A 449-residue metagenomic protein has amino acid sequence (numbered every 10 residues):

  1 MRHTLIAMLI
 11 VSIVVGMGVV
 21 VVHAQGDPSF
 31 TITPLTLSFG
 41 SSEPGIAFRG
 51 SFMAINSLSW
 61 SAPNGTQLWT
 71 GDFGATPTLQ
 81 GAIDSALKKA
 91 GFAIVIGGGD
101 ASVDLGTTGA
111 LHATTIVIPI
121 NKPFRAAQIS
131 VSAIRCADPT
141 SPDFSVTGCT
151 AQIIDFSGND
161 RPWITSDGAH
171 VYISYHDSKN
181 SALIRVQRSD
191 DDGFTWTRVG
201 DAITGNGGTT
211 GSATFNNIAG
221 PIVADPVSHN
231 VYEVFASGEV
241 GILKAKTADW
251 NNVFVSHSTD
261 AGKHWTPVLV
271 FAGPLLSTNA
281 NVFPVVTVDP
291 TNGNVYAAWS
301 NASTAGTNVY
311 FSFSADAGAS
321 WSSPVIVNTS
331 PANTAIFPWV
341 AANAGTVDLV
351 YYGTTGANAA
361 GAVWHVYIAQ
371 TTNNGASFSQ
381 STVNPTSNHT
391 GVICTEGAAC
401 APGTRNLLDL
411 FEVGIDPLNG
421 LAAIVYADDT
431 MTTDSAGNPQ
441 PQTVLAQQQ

Functional and structural regions predicted by a protein language model:
M1-T4: Positively charged n-region of N-terminal signal peptides that target proteins for export
A7-M17: Bacterial N-terminal signal peptides
V19-H23: Sec/Tat signal peptide C-region and signal peptidase I cleavage site
A24-Q449: Extracellular, repeat-based ectodomains that mediate carbohydrate processing or recognition
